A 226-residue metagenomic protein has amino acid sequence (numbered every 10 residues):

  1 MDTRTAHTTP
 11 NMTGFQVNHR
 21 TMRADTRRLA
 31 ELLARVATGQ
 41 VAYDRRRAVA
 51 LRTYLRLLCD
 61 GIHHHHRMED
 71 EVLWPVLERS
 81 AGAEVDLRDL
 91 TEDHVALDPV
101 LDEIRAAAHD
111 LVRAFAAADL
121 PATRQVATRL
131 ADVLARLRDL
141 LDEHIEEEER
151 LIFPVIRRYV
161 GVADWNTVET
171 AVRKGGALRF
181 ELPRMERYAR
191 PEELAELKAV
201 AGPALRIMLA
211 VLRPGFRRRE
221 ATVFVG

Functional and structural regions predicted by a protein language model:
M1-G226: Small-residue-biased structural context
